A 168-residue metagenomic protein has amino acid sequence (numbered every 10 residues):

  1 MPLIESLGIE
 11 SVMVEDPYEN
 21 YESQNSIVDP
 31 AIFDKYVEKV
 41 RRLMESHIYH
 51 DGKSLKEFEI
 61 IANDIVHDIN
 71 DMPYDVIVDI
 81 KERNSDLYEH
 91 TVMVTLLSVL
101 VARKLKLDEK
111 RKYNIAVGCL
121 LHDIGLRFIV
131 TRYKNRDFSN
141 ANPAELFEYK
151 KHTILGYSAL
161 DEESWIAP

Functional and structural regions predicted by a protein language model:
M1-E15: N-terminal accessory interaction module
P17-K150, I154-S164, P168: Acidic/His-rich, divalent-metal-binding segments that scaffold phosphate/diphosphate chemistry
